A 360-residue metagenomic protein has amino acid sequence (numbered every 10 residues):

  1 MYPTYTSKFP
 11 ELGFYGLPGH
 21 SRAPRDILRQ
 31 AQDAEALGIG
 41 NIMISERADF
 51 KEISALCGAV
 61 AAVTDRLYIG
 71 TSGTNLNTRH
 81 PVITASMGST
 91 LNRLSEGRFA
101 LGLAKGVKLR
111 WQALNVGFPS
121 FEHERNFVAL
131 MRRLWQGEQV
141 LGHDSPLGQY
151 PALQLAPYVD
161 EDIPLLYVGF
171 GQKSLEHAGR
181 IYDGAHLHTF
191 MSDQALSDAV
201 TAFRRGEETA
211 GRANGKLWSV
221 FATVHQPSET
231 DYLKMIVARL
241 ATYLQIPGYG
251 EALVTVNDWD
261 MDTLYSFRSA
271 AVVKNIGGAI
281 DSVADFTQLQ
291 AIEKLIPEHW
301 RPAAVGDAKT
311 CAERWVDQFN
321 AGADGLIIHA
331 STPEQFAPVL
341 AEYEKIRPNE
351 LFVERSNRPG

Functional and structural regions predicted by a protein language model:
M1-T6, F118-Q154, S197, T201 (+2 more regions): An alpha-helical appendage that flanks or caps ligand/catalytic pockets
M1-T71, E161-I163, V353-P359: N-terminal beta1-alpha1-beta2 module of alpha/beta enzyme domains
T4, Q32-A36, C57-Y68, G88-F99 (+3 more regions): Acidic (Asp/Glu)-rich catalytic clusters
P10-G16, I42-I44, Y68-S72, F99-L103 (+4 more regions): Hydrophobic faces of well-ordered beta-strands that scaffold small-molecule active sites in alpha/beta enzyme cores
E11-R25, T74-P81, V159-F170, T223-Q226 (+1 more regions): Active-site mouth loops of central-metabolism enzymes
S21-A34, T84-M87, G169-H177, I236 (+1 more regions): Short, acidic/polar
N41-V63, N75, F190-D193, S269 (+1 more regions): Glycine-rich, proline-tolerant flexible connector loops at the mouths of alpha/beta enzymes
N77-T90, F118: Glycine-rich anion/phosphate-binding loops
